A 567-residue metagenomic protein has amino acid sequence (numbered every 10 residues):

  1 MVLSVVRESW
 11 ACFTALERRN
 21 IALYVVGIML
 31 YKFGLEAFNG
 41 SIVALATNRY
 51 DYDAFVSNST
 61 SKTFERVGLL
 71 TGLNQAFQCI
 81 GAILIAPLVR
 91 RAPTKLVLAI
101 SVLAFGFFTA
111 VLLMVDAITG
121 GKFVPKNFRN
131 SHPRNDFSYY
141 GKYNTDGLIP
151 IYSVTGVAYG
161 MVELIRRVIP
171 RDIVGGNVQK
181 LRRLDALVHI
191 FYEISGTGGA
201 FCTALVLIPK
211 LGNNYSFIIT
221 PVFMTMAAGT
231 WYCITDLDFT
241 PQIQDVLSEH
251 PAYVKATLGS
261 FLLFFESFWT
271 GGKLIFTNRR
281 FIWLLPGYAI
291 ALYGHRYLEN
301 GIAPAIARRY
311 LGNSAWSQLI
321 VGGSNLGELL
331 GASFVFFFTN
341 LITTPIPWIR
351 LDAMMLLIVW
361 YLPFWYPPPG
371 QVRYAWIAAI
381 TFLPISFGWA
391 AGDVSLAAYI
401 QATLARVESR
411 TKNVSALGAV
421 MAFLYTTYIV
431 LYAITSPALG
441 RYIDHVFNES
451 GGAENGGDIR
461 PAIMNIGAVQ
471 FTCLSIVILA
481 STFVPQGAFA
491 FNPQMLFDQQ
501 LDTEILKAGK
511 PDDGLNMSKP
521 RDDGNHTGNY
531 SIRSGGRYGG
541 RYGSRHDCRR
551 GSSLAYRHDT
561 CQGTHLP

Functional and structural regions predicted by a protein language model:
M1-L23, V174-Y297, C473-R545, G551-P567: Intracellular loop-helix junctions on the cytosolic face of multi-pass helical membrane proteins
V2-C79, N278-G322, S436: Helix-loop boundary and gating motifs at the non-cytosolic
R66-V89, V97, S101-T109, G322-V335: Central cavity-lining transmembrane alpha-helices of secondary-active solute carriers, predominantly the Major
Q78-A82, G196, Y297, S317-I342 (+1 more regions): Transmembrane alpha-helices of Major Facilitator/SLC transporters
R90-F107, N127, L211, T339-I358 (+2 more regions): Cytoplasmic membrane-interface "Motif A"-like loop-to-helix N-cap segments of 12-TM Major Facilitator Superfamily
T94-L96, L205-M224, A416-A419, P437-I476: A membrane-interface helix-boundary motif in multi-pass transporters
S101-G141, A353-V372: C-terminal ends and interior cores of transmembrane alpha-helices in multi-pass membrane transporters/permeases
I346-S395: C-terminal transmembrane helical hairpin of 12-TM major facilitator-type secondary transporters
